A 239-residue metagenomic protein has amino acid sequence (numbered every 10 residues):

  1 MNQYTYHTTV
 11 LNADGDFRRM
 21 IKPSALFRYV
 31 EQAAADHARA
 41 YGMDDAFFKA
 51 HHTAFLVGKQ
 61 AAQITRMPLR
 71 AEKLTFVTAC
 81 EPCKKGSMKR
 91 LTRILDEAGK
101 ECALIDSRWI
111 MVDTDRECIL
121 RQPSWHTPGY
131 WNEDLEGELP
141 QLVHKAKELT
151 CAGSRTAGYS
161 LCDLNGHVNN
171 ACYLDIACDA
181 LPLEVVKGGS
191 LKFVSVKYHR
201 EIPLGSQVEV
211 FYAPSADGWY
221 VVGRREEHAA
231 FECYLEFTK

Functional and structural regions predicted by a protein language model:
M1-V57, L104-D106, V112-S190: Hot-dog-fold acyl-thioester-processing enzymes
N2-Y6, A61-K145, I202-L204, A213-K239: HotDog/MaoC-like acyl-thioester-processing domains
D45-A46, T53, A71-L74, T92 (+2 more regions): Short, positively charged
G58, T75, K192-V194: Short Pro/Gly-enriched beta-strand edge/turn motifs at strand-loop
R155-L235: Acidic/His-leaning functional-site neighborhoods
